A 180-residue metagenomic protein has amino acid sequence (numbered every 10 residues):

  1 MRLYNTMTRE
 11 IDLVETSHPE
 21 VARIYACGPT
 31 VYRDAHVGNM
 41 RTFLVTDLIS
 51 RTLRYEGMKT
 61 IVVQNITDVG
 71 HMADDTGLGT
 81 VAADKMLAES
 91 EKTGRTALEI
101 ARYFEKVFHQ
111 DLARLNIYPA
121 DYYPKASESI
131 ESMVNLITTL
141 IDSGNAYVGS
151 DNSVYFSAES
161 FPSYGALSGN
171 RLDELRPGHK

Functional and structural regions predicted by a protein language model:
M1-K180: NTP-dependent nucleotidyl-transfer catalytic core
